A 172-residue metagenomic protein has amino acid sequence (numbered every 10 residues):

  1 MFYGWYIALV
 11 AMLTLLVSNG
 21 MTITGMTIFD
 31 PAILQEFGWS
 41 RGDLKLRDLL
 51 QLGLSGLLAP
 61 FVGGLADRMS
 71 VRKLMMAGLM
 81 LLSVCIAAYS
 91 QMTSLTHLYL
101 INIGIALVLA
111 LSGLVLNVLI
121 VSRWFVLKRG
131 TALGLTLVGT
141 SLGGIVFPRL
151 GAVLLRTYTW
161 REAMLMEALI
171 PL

Functional and structural regions predicted by a protein language model:
Y3-R41, L58-V62, F147-P148: Extracytoplasmic
L16, C85, T96-S112: Hydrophobic core of transmembrane alpha-helices in multi-pass small-molecule transporters, especially MFS/SLC-type
I33, L111-F125, L133: Intracellular juxtamembrane helix-capping segments at the cytosolic ends of symmetry-related transmembrane helices
I33-L34, L65-A66, V146-T159, A163: Interfacial helix-cap and linker-helix signal at transmembrane-aqueous boundaries of multi-pass secondary transporters
Q51-G56, S141-G143: Short hydrophobic/small-residue motifs within alpha-helical transmembrane segments of multi-pass transporter-like
L57-T96: Conserved MFS/SLC helix-loop-helix module at the cytosolic interface between two early adjacent transmembrane helices
V126-P148: Glycine-rich segments within core transmembrane alpha-helices of 12-TM secondary carriers
M164-L172: Symmetry-related core transmembrane helices of the 12-TM Major Facilitator Superfamily/SLC fold
